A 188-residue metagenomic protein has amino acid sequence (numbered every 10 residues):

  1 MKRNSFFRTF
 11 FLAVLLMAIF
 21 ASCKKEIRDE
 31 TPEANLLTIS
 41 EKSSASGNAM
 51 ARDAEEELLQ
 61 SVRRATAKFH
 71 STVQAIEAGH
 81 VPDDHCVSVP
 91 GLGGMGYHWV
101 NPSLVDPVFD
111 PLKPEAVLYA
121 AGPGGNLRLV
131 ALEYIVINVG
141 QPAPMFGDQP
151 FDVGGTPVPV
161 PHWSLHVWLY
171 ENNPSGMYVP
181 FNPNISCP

Functional and structural regions predicted by a protein language model:
K2-F10: Bacterial N-terminal signal peptides that target proteins for export
A13-M17: Alpha-helical transmembrane segments
A18-S22: C-terminal motif of bacterial Sec signal peptides marking the signal peptidase cleavage site
K24-I27: Bacterial signal peptide processing site
D29-P188: Primary mode marks residue(s) on the alpha4-beta5-alpha5 output face of response regulator receiver
